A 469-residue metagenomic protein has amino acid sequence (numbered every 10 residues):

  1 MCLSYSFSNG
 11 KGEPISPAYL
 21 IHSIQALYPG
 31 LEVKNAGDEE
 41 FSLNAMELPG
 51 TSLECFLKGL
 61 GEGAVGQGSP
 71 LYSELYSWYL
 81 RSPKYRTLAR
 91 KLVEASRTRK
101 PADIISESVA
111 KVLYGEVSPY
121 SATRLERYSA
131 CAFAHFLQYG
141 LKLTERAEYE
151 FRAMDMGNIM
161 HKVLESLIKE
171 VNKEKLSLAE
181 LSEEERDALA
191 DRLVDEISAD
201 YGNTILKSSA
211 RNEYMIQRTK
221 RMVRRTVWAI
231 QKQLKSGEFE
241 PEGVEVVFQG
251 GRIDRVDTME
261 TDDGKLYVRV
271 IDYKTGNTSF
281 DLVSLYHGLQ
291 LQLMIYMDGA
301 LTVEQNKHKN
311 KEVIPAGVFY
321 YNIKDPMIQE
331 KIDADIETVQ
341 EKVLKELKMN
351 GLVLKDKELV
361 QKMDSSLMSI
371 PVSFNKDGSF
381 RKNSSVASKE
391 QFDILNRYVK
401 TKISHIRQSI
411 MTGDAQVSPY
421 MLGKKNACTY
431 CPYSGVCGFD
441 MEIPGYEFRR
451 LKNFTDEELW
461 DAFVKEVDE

Functional and structural regions predicted by a protein language model:
C2-S6: Acidic beta-strand-to-loop metal/phosphate-binding motif
S8-I15, H22-E469: Structural signature of nuclease core domains in nucleic-acid processing machines
